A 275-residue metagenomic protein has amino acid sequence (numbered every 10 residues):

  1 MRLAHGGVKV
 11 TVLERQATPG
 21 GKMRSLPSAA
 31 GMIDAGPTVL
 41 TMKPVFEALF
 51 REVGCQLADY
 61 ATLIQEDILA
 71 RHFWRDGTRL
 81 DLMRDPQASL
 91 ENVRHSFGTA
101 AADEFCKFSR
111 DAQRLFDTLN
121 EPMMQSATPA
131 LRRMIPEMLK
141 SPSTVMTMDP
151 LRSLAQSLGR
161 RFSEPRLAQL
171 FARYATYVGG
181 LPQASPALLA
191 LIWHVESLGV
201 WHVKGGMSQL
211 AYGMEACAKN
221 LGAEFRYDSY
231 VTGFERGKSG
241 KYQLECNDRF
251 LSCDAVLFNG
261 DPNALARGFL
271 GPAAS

Functional and structural regions predicted by a protein language model:
M1-N120: N-terminal glycine-rich phosphate/pyrophosphate-binding loop and immediately adjacent elements
G6-V8, L221, L251: Helix C-cap/helix->beta junction micro-motif
P19-G21, Y177-G180, G233-E235, A264-R267: Flexible loop/turn segments at secondary-structure boundaries
T62, A168-Y174, E215, Y227-G233 (+1 more regions): Beta-strand segments within the central parallel beta-sheet cores of soluble alpha/beta enzyme folds
R75-A184: Rossmann-like flavin
A190-N247: Helical element adjacent to the flavin cofactor pocket in flavoenzyme catalytic cores
E245-A255, N259-G260: Core beta-strand elements of the Rossmann-like FAD/NAD(P) dinucleotide-binding domain in flavoenzyme oxidoreductases
F258-S275: Flavin (primarily FAD) binding-site architecture
